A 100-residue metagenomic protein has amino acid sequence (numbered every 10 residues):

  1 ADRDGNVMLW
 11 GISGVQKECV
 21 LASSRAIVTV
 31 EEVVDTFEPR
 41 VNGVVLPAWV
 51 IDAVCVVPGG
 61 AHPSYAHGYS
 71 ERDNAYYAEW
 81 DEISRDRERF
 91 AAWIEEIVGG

Functional and structural regions predicted by a protein language model:
A1-G100: Metallocofactor- and cofactor-centric catalytic cores in central/energy metabolism, strongly enriched
